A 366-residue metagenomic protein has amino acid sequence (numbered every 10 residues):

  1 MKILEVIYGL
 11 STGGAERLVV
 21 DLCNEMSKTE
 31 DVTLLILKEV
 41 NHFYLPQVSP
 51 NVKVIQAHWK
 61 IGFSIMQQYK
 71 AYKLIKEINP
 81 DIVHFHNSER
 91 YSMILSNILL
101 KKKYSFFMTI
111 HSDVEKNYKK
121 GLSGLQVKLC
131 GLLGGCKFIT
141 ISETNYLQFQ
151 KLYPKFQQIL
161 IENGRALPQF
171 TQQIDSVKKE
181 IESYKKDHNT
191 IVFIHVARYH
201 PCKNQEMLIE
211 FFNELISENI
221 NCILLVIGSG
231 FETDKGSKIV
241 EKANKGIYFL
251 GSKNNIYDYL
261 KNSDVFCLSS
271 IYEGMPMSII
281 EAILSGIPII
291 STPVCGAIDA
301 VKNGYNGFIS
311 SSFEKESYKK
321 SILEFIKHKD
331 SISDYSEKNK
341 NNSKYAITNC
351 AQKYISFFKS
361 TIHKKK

Functional and structural regions predicted by a protein language model:
L4-V6, K185-K203, I209-F212: Conserved donor-binding/catalytic core segment of Leloir-type glycosyltransferases
E5-I65, N145, L160, G230-E232: N-terminal strand-loop element at the rim of the active site of nucleotide-sugar-dependent glycosyltransferases
N41-Q47, I223-K245, L250: Short, structured helix-loop element that forms part of the nucleotide-activated donor/catalytic region
F85-S92, I110: Short His-centered aromatic/hydrophobic patch
Q150-K151, E162-S183: Acidic anion/phosphate-binding donor-loop and adjacent secondary structure in glycosyltransferase catalytic cores
S252, I271: Aromatic "clamp/platform" in nucleotide-sugar-dependent glycosyltransferases that forms part of the donor/acceptor
P288-S291, V301: Short hydrophobic beta-strand element within catalytic cores of glycosyltransferases and related nucleotide-activated
N303-G304, F308-K315, E324-K329: Conserved acidic donor-binding segment of nucleotide-sugar-dependent glycosyltransferases
